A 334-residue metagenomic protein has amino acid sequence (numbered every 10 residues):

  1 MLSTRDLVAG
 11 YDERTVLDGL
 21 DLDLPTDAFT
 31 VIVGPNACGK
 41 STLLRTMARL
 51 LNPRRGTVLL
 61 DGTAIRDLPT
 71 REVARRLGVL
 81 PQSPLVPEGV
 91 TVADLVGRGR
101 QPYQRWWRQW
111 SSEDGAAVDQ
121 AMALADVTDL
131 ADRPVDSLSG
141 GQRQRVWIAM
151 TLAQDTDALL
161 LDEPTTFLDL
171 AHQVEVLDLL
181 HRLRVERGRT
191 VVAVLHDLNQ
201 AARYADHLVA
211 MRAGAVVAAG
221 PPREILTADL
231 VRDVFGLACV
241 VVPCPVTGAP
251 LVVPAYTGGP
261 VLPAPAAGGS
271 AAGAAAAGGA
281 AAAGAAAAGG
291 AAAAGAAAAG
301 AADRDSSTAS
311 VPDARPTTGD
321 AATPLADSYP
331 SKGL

Functional and structural regions predicted by a protein language model:
L2, V16-G19: Conserved structural motif at the start of ABC-family nucleotide-binding domains
A48: Helix-to-loop junction immediately C-terminal to a conserved catalytic motif
G56-A64, V73: Conserved ABC transporter NBD signature motif
G97, S112-L130: Conserved ABC ATPase "signature" region
Q109, P134-L138, Q142: Conserved ABC ATPase signature
L159-E163, L168: Catalytic Walker B motif of ABC-type/P-loop ATPase nucleotide-binding domains
V234-A283, A294-L334: ABC ATPase nucleotide-binding domains
